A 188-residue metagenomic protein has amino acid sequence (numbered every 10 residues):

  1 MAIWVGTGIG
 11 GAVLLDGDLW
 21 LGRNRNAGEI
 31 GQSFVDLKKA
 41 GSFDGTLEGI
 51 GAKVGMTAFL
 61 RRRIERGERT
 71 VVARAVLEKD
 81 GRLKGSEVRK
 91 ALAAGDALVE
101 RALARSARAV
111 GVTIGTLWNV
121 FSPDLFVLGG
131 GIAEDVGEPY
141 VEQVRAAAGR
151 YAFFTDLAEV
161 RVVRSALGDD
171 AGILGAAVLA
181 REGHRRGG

Functional and structural regions predicted by a protein language model:
M1-W4, G10-A12, V127: Short glycine-aspartate micro-motif
G6-G8, I132-A133: Short glycine-rich anion-binding loops that position phosphate/pyrophosphate groups of nucleotides and phosphorylated
I9, D16, G28-I30, S122-P123: Short coil/turn connectors at secondary-structure junctions
L14, L19, L37-G188: ATP-binding/phosphotransfer module of carbohydrate and carboxylate kinases, centering on a glycine-rich
N26-G41: A short, polar/charged loop-to-alpha-helix boundary motif
